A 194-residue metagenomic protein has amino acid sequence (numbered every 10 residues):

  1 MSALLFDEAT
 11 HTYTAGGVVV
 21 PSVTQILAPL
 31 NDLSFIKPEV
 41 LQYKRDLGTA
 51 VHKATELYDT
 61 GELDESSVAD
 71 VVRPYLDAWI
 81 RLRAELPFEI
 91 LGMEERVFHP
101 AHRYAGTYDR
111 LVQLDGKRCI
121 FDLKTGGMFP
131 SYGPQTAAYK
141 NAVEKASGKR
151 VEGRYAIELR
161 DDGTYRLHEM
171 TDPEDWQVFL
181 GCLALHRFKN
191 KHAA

Functional and structural regions predicted by a protein language model:
M1, H192-A194: Short intrinsically disordered terminal tails
M1-A105: Metal-dependent nuclease catalytic cores that hydrolyze phosphodiester bonds in DNA/RNA, characterized by
D70-V71, E95-K189: Nucleic-acid nuclease catalytic cores
